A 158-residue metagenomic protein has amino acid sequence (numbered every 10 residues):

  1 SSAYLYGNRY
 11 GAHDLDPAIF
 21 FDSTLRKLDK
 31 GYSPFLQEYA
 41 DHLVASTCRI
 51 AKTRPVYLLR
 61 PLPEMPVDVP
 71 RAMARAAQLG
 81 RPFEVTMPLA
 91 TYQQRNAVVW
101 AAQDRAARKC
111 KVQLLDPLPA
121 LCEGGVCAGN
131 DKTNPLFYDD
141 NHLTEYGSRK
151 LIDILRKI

Functional and structural regions predicted by a protein language model:
S1-I158: Extracellular glycan-modifying ectodomains
